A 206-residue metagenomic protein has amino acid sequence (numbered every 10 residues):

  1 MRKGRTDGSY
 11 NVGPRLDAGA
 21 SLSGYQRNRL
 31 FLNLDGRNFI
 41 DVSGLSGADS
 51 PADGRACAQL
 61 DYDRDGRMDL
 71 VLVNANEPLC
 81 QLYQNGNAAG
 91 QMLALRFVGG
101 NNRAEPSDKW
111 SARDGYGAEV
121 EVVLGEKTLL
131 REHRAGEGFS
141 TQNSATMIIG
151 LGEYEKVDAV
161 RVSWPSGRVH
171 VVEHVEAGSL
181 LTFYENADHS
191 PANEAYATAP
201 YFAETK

Functional and structural regions predicted by a protein language model:
M1-S23, R103-E105: Short, conserved, GDST-rich strand-edge loop motifs in beta-rich repeat architectures
A20-R29, N33-L34, N38-G54, R64-K206: Gly/Ser/Thr/Pro-enriched helix-cap/hinge segments flanking short amphipathic alpha-helices
